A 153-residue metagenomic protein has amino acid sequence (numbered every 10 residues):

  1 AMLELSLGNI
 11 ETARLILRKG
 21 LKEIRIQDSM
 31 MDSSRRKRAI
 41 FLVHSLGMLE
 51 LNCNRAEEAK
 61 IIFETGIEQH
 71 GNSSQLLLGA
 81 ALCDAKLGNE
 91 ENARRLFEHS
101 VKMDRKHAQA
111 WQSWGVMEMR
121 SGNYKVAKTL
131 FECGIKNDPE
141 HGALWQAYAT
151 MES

Functional and structural regions predicted by a protein language model:
A1-S153: Alpha-helical solenoid scaffolds in eukaryotic macromolecular assemblies
